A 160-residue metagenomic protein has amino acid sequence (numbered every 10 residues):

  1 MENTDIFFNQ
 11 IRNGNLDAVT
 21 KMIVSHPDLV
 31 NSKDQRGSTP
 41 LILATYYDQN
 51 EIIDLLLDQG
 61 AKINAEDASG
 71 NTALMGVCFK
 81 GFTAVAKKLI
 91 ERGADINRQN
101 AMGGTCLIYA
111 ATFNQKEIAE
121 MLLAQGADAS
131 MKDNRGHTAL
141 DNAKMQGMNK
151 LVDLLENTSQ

Functional and structural regions predicted by a protein language model:
M1-H26, N31, Q35-S38, Y47 (+2 more regions): Intrinsically disordered, low-complexity regulatory segments in ankyrin-centric signaling systems
M1-N13, A124-Q125, N134-H137, D141-Q160: Ankyrin-repeat-protein effector appendages
N9-G14, L43-Q49, G76-F82, Y109-Q115 (+1 more regions): Ankyrin repeat A-helix N-terminal signature
N15-I23, Q49-L57, F82-I90, Q115-L123 (+1 more regions): Ankyrin repeat structural motif
Y46, D58, D67-R92, N97: Alpha-helical adaptor scaffolds
